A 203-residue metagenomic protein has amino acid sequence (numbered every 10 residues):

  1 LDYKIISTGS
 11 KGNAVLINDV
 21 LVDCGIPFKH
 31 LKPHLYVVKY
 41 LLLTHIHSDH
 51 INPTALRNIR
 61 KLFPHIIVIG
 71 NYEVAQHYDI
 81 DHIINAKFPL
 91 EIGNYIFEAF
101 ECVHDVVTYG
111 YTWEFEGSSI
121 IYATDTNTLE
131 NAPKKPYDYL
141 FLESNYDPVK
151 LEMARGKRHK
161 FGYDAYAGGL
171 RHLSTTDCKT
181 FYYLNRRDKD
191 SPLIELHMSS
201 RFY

Functional and structural regions predicted by a protein language model:
L1-Y36, Y109-D125, Y139: Conserved beta-strand hairpin/beta-sheet module of binuclear metal-dependent hydrolase folds, prominently
I5-I6, V20-G25, V38-L41, P64-E73 (+3 more regions): Short, hydrophobic beta-strand segments that form beta-sheet elements in well-ordered domains
S7-T8, C24-I26, I46, E73 (+4 more regions): Active-site metal-binding loops of divalent metal-dependent hydrolases
A14-V15, P89-D147: Catalytic core of the metallo-beta-lactamase
V15-L16, L31-Y36, V74-D81, E91-I92 (+1 more regions): Short loop/helix-cap segments at secondary-structure boundaries that form the rim of catalytic
P27-G70, D138: Active-site metal-binding motif and surrounding structural segment of the metallo-beta-lactamase
H30-L31, I51-N52, E130, V149-K150 (+1 more regions): Glycine/Thr-rich phosphate-binding loops of Rossmann-like dinucleotide-binding domains
P133-Y203: Cap/insert and terminal regions of metallo-dependent hydrolase folds
